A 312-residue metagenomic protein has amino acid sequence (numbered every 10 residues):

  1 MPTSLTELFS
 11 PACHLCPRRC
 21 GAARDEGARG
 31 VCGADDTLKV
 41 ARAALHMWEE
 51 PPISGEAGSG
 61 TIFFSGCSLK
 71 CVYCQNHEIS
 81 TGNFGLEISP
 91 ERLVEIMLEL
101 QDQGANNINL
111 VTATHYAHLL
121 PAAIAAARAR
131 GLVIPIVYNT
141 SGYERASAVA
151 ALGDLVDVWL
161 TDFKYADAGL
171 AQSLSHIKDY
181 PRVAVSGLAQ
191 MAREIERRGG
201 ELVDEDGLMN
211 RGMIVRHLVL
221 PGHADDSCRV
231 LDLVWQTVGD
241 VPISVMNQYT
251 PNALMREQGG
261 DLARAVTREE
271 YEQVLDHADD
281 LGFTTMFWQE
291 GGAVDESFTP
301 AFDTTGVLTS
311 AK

Functional and structural regions predicted by a protein language model:
M1-A28, R197-K312: Auxiliary Fe-S-binding modules of radical SAM enzymes
C32-W159, D167-A168: Conserved Radical SAM active-site core
G60, I108, I136-Y138, W159-T161 (+3 more regions): Hydrophobic faces of well-ordered beta-strands that scaffold small-molecule active sites in alpha/beta enzyme cores
S80, A117, G142-R145, F163-P181 (+3 more regions): Conserved radical SAM core fold
I88, H115, S175-V183, G222 (+1 more regions): Alpha-helix N-cap and loop-to-helix initiation/capping positions
L93, L120, V149, A184 (+4 more regions): Aromatic/hydrophobic pocket-lining residues that form the small-molecule binding cavity in soluble enzyme cores
A123-P135, S186-E194, R268-D276: Alpha-helix-loop-beta-strand connector modules within alpha/beta enzyme cores
Q172-D206: Anionic-ligand binding region
